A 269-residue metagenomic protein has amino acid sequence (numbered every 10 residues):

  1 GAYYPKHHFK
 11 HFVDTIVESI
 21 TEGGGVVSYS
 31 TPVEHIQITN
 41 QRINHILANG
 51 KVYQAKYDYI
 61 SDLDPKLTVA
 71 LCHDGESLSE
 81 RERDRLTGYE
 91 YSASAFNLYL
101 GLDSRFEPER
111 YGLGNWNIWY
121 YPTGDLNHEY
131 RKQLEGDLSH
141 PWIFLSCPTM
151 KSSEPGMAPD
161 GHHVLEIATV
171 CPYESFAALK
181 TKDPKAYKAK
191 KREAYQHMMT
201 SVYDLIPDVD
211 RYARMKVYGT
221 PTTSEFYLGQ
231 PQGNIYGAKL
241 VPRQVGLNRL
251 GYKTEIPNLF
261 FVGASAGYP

Functional and structural regions predicted by a protein language model:
G1, H140-S146, D204-Y268: A glycine-rich dinucleotide-binding beta-alpha-beta segment and adjacent secondary-structure elements that constitute
G1-A48, Y57: Helical element adjacent to the flavin cofactor pocket in flavoenzyme catalytic cores
P5-F9, V13, Y89, A93 (+2 more regions): Generic structural signal for well-ordered, non-membrane alpha-helical segments in soluble metabolic enzymes
T15, S19-G23, P32, D62 (+3 more regions): Generic, well-ordered alpha-helical scaffold segments in large soluble proteins
E34-P159, K253: Mid-domain catalytic core of redox enzymes that form a hydrophobic substrate pocket/lid adjacent to a catalytic redox
I60, L100, I167, V202 (+2 more regions): Hydrophobic, well-ordered secondary-structure elements that form the walls of internal hydrophobic environments
K66-L71, G101-D103, P159-H197: Conserved FAD/dinucleotide-binding core of flavoprotein oxidoreductases
R105-F106, G136-L138, G156-D160, K185-T222: Flavin-binding catalytic cores
